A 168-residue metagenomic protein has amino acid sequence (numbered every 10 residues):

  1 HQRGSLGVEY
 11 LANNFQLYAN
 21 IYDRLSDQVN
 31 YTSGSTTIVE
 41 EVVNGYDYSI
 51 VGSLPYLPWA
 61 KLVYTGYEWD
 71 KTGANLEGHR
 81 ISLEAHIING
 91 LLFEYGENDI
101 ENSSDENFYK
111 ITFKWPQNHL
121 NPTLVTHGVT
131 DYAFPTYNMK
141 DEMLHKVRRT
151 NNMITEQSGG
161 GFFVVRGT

Functional and structural regions predicted by a protein language model:
H1, L76-H79: Outer-membrane beta-barrel translocator/receptor signature
G4: Beta-rich catalytic cores
V8: Catalytic core of tubulin tyrosine ligase-like
L11, N20-R24, V51: Extended, alpha-helix-rich binding/interface surfaces that flank or overlap catalytic cores and mediate recognition
L11-N13, H86: Short, well-ordered loop/turn elements at secondary-structure boundaries
Q16-N20, L91-F93: Short hydrophobic alpha-helical runs that function as membrane-insertion/retention elements
L25-V63, W69-G73, H86-T168: Flexible, glycine-rich linker and terminal segments associated with outer-membrane beta-barrel/transport systems
G78-I88: Juxtamembrane loop segments immediately following a transmembrane helix
